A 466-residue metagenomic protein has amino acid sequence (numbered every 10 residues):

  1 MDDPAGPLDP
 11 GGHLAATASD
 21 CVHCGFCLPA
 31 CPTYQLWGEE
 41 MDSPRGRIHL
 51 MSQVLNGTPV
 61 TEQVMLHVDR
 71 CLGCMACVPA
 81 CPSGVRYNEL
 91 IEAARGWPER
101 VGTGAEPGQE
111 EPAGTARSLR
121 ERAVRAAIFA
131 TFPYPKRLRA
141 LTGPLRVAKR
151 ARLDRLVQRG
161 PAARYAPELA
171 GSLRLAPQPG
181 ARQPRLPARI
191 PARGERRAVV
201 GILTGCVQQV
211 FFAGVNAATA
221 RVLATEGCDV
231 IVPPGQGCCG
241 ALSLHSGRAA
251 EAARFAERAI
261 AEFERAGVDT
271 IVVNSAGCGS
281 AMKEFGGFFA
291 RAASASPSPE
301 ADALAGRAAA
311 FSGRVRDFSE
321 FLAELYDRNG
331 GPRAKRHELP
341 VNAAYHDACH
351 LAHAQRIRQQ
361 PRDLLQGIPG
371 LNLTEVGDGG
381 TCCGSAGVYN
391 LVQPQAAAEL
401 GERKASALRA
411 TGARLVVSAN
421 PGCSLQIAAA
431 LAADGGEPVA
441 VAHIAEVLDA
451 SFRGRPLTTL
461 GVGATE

Functional and structural regions predicted by a protein language model:
D2-H23, L36-E39, S52-G73, A396: Ferredoxin-like iron-sulfur electron-transfer modules
S19, G38-D42, S243-A250: Alpha-helix capping and helix-loop boundary segments enriched in small/acidic/polar residues
V22, F26-I48, M65, R70 (+3 more regions): Iron-sulfur cluster-binding cysteine motifs and their immediate structural context in ferredoxin-like electron-transfer
P32-W37, P59, A126, A130: A ubiquitous short alpha-helical element
R45-S52, A220: Hydrophobic core segments within long, regular secondary-structure runs in both alpha- and beta-rich folds
N56, A76, A80, G247: Short His/Asp/Glu-rich catalytic/ion-coordination signatures at enzyme active sites or charged loops
Y87-E466: Iron-sulfur cluster-binding electron-transfer modules in prokaryotic oxidoreductases
